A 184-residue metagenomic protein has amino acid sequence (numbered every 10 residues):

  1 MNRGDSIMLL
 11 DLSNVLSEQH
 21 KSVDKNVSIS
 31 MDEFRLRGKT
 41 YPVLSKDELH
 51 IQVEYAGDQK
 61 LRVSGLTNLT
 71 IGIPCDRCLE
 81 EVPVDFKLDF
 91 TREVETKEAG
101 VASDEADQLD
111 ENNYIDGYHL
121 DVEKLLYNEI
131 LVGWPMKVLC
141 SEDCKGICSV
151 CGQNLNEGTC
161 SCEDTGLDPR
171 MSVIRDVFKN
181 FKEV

Functional and structural regions predicted by a protein language model:
M1-V184: Structured interface patches
